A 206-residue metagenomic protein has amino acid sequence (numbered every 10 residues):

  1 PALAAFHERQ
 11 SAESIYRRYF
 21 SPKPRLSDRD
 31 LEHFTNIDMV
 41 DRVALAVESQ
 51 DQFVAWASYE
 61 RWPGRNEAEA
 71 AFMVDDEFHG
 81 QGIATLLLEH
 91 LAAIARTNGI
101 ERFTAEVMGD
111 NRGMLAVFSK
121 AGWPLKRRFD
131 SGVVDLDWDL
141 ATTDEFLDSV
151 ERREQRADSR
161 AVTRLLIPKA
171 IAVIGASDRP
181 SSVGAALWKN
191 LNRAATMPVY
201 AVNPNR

Functional and structural regions predicted by a protein language model:
P1-T163: Long, contiguous binding/interaction regions
T143-R206: Catalytic-core regions of core metabolic enzymes, especially those transforming organic acids/acyl-group intermediates
